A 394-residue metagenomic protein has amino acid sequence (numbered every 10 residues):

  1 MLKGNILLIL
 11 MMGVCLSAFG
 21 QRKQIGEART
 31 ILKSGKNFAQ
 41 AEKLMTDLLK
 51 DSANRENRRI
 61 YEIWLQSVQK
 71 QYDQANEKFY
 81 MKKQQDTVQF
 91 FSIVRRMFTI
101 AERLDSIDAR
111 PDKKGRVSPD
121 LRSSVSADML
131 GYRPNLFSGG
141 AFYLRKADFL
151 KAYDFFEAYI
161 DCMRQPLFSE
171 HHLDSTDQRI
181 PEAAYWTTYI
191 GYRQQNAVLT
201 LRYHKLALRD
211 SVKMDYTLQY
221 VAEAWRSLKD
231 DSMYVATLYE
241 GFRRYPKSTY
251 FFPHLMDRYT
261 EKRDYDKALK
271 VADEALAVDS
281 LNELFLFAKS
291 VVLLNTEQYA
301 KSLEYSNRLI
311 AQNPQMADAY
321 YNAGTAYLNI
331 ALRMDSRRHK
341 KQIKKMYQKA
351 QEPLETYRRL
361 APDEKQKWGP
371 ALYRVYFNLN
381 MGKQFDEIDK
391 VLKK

Functional and structural regions predicted by a protein language model:
L32-D148: Post-signal peptide N-terminal segment of secreted/secretory-pathway proteins
G35, K70-F79, A141, R145-A147 (+8 more regions): Short coil/turn linking the two alpha-helices of tandem helical-hairpin repeats
L48, L104, Y159, L206-A207 (+4 more regions): Canonical positions in the second alpha-helix
D51-A53, I107, C162, D210 (+4 more regions): Structural marker of alpha-solenoid helical repeat scaffolds
N54-N57, P166, I180, K213-M214 (+4 more regions): Residue-level recognition of tetratricopeptide repeat
R58-I60, F168-H172, A183, Y216-T217 (+4 more regions): TPR alpha-solenoid repeat register
I63, H172-L173, R179, W186-Y189 (+5 more regions): Canonical tetratricopeptide repeat
